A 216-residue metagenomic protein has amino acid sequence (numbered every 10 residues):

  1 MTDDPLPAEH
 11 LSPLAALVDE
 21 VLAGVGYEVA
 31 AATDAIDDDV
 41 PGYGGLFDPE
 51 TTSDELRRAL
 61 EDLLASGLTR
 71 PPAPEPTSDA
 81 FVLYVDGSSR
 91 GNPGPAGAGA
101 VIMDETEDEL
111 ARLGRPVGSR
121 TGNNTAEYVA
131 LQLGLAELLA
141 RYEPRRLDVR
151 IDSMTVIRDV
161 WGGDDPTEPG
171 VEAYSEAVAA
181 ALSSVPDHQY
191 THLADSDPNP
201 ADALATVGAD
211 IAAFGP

Functional and structural regions predicted by a protein language model:
M1-A80, P200-P216: Haloarchaeal acidic low-complexity proteome signature biased toward cell-envelope/secretome components but also
P72-T125: RNase H-like nuclease fold core
A111-V149: Acidic helix/loop or adjacent segment enriched in Glu/Asp that either coordinates divalent metal
L138-L204: RNase H catalytic domain
